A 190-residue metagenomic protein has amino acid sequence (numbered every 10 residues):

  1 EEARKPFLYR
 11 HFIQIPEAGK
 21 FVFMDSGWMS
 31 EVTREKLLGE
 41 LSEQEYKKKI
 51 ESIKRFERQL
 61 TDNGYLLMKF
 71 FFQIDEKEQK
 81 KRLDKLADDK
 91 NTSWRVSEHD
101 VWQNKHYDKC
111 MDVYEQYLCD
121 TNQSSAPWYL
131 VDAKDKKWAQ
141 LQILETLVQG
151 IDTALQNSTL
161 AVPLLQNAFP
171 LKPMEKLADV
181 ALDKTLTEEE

Functional and structural regions predicted by a protein language model:
E1-E190: Glycine-rich phosphate-binding loop of ATP-dependent small-molecule kinases
